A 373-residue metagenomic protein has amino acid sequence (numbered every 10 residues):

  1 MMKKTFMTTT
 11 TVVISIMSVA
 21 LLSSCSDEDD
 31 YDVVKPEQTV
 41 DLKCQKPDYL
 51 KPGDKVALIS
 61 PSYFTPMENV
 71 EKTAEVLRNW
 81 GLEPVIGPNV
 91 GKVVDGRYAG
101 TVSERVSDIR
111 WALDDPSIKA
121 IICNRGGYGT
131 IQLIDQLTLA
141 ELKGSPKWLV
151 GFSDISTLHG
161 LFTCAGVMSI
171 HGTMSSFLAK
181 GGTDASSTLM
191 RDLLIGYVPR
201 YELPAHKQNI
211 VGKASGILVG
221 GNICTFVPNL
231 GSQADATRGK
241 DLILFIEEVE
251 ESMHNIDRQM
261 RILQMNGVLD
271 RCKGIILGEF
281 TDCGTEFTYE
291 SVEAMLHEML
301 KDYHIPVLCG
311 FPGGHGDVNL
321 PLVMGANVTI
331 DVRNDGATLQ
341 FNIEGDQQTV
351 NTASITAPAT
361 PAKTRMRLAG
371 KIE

Functional and structural regions predicted by a protein language model:
T10-A20: Bacterial N-terminal signal peptides
A20-V40: Bacterial Sec-dependent N-terminal signal peptides
K35-S117: ATP/NTP phosphate-donor binding region
G126-G144: Short Gly/Thr/Asp-enriched flexible loops that form oxyanion-binding sites at enzyme active sites
L139-L161, M168-M174, Y303-P306: Short, acidic/small-residue loops that bind anionic groups at enzyme active sites
V167-G231: Conserved anion/nucleotide-ligand pocket segment
T237-V292: Internal helical hairpin/lid segments
C283-E373: ATP/nucleoside-binding phosphotransfer catalytic cores, i.e., glycine-rich phosphate-binding loops
